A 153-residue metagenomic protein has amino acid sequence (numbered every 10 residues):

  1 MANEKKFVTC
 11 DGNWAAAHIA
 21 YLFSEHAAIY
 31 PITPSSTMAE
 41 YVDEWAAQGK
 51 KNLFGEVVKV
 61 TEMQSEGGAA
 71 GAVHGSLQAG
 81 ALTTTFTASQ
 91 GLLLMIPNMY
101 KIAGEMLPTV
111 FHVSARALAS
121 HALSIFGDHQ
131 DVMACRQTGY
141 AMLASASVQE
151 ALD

Functional and structural regions predicted by a protein language model:
M1-A134, G139: Thiamine diphosphate
M142: Short aromatic/hydrophobic contact patches that present stacked aromatics for nucleic-acid/ligand binding
S145-D153: Structural signature of the thiamine diphosphate
